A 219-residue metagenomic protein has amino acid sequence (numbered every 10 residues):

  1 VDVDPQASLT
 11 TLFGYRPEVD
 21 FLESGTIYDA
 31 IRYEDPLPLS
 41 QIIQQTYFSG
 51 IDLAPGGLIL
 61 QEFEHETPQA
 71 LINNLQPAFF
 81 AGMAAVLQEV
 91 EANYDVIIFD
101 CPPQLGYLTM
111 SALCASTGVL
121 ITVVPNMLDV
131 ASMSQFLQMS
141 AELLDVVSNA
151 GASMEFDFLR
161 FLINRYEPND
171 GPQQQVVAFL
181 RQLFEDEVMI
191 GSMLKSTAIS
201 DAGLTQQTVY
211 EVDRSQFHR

Functional and structural regions predicted by a protein language model:
V1-R219: P-loop NTP-binding core
